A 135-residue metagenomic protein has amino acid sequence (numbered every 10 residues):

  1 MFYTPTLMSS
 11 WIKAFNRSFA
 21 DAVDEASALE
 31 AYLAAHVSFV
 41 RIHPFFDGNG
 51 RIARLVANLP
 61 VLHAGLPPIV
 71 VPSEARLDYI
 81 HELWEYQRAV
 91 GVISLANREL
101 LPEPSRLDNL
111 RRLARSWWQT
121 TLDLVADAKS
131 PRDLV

Functional and structural regions predicted by a protein language model:
M1-V135: FIC/Doc superfamily catalytic core
